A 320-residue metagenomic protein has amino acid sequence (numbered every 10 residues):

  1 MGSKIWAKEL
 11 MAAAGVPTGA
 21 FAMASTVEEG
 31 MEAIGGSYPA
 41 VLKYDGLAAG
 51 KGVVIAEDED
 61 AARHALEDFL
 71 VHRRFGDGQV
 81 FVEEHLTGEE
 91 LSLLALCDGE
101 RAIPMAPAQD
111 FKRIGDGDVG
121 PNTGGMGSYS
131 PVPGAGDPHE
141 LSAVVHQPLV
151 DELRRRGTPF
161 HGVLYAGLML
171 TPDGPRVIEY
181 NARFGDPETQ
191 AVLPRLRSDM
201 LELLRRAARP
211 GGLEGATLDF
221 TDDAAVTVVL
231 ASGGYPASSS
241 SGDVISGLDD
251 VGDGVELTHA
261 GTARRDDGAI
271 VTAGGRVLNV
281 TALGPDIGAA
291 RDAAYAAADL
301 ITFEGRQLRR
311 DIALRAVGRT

Functional and structural regions predicted by a protein language model:
M1-T18: Conserved N-proximal alpha/beta basic substrate-recognition cap immediately N-terminal to, or forming the N-lobe
E32, A61-H64, D137-P138, A237-S238 (+1 more regions): Short, conserved charged micro-motifs
S37-E57: Conserved anion/nucleotide-ligand pocket segment
D45-G46, N122, I270-G275: Short, flexible turn/loop "capping" segments at secondary-structure junctions
G50-G52, V226, G274-N279: Short amphipathic alpha-helical segments
G52-T189: Internal nucleotide-binding/catalytic subdomain
S142-L164, N181-G254, R265: Active-site "cap" helix and flanking loop/linker of ATP-utilizing ligase/carboxylase catalytic domains
T262-D267, V271-T320: Generic C-terminus detector
